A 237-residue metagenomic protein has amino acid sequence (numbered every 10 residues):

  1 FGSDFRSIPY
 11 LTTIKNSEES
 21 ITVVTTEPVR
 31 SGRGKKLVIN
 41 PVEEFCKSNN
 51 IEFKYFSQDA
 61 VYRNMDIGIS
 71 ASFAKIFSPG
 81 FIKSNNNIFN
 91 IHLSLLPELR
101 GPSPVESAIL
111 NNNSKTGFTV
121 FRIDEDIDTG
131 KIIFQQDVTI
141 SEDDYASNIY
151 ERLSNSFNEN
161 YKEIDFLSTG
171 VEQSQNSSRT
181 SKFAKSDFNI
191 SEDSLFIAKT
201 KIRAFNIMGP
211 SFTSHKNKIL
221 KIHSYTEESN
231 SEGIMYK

Functional and structural regions predicted by a protein language model:
F1-T213, K218, E227, M235: One-carbon transfer enzymes
H223-N230: A short, sequence-level motif marking secondary-structure junctions
